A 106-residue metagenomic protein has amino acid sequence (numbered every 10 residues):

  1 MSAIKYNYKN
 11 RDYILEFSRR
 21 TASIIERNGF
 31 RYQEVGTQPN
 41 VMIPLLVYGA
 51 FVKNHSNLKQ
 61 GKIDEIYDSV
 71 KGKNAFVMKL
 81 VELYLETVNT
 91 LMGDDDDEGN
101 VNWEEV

Functional and structural regions predicted by a protein language model:
M1-N7, A22-S23, F30-Q33, T37 (+1 more regions): Charged interaction scaffolds used for protein-protein
Y13-L15: Short, isolated positions in well-ordered beta-strands
S18: Residue-level signal for threonine
M42-K53, M78, E82-L85: Short, hydrophobic/amphipathic alpha-helical patches that form generic packing surfaces within helical domains
